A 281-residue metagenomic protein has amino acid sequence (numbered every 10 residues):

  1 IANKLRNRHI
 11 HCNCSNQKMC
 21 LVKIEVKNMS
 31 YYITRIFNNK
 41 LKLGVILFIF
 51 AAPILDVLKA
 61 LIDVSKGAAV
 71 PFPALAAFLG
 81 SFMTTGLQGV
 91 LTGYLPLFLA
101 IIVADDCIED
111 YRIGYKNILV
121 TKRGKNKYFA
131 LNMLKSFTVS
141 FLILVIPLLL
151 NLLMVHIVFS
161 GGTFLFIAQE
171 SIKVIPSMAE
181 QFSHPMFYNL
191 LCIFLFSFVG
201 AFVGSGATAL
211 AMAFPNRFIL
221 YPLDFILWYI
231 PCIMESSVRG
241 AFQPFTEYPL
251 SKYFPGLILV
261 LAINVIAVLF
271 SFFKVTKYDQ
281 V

Functional and structural regions predicted by a protein language model:
K18-F50: Aromatic- and glycine-rich beta-strand/loop motifs that create alpha-glucan
C20, K27, Y31-R35, A209 (+2 more regions): Junction motif at the cytosolic side of a transmembrane helix
K40-L41, G124-N126, N216-L220, Y253-F254: Membrane-helix interface segments
L41, V45-I49, L99, E247-V281: Alpha-helical transmembrane segments of multi-pass membrane transporters/translocases
V45-F50, R217-P231: Central hydrophobic cores of alpha-helical transmembrane segments in multi-pass integral membrane proteins
A52-L58, V64-D105, L134-M212, L250-V260: Secretory targeting signals
I62-D63, E235-T246: Juxtamembrane "helix-exit" motif on the non-cytosolic side of transmembrane helices
D105-V139: Helix-loop-helix units of permease transmembrane domains in multi-pass membrane transporters, especially ABC
